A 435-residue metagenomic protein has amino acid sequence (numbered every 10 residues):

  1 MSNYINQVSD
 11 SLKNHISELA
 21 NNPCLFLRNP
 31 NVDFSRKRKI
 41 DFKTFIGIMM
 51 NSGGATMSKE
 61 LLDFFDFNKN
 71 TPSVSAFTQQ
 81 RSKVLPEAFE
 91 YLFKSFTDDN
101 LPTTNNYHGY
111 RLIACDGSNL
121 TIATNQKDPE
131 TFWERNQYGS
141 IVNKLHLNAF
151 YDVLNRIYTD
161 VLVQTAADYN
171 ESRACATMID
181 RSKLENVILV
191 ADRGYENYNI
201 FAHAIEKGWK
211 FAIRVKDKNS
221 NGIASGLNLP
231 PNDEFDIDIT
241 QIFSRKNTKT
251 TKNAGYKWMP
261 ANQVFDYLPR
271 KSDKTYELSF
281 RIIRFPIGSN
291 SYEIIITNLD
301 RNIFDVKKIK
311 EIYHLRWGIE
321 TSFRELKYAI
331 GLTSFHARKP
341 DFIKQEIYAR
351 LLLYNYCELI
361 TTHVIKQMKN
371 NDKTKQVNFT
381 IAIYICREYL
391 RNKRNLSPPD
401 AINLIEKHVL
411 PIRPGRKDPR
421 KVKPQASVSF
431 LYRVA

Functional and structural regions predicted by a protein language model:
M1-M57, D63, N68-T71, F77-V84 (+5 more regions): Single, function-defining residue in the core of a domain
A88-D99: Short Lys/Arg-enriched helix C-cap and helix-to-coil transition segments that create basic nucleic-acid-contact patches
T103-T104: Alpha-helical solenoid repeats of the armadillo/HEAT superfamily in eukaryotic scaffolding/adaptor proteins
R111-I113: Conserved beta-strand elements of the Class I
P129-T131: A gly/ser-rich beta-alpha-beta helix-loop segment of oxidoreductase catalytic cores
